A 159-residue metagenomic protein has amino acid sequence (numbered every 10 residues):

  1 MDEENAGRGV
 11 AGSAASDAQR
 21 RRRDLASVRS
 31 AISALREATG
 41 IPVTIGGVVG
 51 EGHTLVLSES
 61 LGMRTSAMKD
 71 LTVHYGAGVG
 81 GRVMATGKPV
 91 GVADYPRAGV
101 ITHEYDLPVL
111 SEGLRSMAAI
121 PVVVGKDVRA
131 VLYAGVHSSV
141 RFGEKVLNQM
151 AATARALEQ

Functional and structural regions predicted by a protein language model:
M1-H74, Q159: Intrinsically disordered, low-complexity terminal regulatory regions
V43, G47-V49, T54-E104, L110-R115: Regulatory sensory and allosteric helical modules in signal-transduction proteins and certain transcription factors
Y95, G135-V136: Conserved binding/catalytic microenvironments
V109-L110, V136: Short, hinge-like loop/turn segments at secondary-structure boundaries
S116-V123: A short, aliphatic-rich beta-strand micro-motif
A119, A130-V131: Short glycine-/small-residue motifs
V136-Q159: Juxtadomain coupling helices with adjacent low-complexity linkers
